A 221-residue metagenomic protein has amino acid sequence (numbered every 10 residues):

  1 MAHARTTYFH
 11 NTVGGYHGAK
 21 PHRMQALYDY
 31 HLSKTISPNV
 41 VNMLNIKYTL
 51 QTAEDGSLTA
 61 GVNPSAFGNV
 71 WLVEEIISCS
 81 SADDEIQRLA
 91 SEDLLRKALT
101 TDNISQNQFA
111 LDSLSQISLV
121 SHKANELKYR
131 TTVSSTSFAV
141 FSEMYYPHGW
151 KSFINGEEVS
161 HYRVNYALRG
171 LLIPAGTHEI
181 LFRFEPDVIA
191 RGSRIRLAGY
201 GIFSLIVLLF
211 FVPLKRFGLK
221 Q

Functional and structural regions predicted by a protein language model:
M1-R130, T136-E143, W150: Conserved luminal/periplasmic juxtamembrane motif of membrane-embedded glycan-processing enzymes
K47, R96-K220: Active-site-proximal, structured, solvent-exposed surfaces of multi-pass membrane proteins that position macromolecular
